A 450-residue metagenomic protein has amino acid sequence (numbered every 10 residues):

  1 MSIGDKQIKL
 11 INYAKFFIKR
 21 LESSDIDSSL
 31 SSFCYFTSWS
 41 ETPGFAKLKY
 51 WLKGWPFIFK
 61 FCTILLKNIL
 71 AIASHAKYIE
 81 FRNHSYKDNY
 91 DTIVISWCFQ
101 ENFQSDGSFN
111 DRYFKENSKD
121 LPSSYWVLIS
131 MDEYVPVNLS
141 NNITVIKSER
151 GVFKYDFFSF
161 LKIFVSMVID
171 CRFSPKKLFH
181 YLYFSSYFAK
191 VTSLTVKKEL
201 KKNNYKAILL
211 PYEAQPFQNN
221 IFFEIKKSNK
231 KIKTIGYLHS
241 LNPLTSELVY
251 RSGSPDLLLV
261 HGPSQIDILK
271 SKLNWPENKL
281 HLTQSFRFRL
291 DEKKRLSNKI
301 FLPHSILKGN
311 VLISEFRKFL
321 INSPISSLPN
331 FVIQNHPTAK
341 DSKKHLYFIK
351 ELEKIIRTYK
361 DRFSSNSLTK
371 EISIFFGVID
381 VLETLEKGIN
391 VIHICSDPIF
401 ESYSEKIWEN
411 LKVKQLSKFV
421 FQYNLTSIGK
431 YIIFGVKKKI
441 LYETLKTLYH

Functional and structural regions predicted by a protein language model:
M1-H450: Catalytic-core helical/loop segments in enzymes performing group transfer/polymerization on anionic/lipid-linked
